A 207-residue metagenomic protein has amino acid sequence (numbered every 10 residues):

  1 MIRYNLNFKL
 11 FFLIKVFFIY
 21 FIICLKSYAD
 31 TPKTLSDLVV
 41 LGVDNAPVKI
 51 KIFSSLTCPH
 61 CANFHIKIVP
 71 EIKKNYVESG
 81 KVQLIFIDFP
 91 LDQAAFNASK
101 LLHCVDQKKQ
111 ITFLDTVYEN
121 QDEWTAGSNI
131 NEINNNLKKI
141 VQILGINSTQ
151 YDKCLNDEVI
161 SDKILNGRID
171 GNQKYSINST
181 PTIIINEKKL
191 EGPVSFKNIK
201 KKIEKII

Functional and structural regions predicted by a protein language model:
M1-D92, F96, K138, Q142 (+2 more regions): Extracytoplasmic thiol/disulfide redox context detector
P90-S179, I184-K197, K201-I207: Cysteine-centric redox/oxidoreductase cores and disulfide-bonded domains
